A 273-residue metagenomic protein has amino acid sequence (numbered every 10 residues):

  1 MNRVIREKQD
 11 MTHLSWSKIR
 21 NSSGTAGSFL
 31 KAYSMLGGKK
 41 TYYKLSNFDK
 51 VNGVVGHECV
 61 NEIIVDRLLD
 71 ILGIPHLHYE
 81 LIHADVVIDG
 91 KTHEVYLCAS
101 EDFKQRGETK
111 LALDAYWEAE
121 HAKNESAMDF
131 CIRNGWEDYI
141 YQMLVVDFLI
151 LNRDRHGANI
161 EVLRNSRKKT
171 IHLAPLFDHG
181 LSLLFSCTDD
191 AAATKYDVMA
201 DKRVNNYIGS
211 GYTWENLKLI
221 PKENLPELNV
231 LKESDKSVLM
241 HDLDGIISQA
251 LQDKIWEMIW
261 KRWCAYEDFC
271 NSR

Functional and structural regions predicted by a protein language model:
M1-L111: Conserved ATP-binding subdomain of kinase catalytic cores across diverse folds
Q9-S17, D129-V145, F185-A191, A200 (+1 more regions): A short, terminal or domain-edge coil/loop segment
E58, E62, Y139, R153-H156 (+1 more regions): Active-site-proximal structural scaffolding
I63, R67-I71, D138, Q142-V146 (+1 more regions): A broad, structural surface signal
Y79-V87, H156-N165, S272-R273: Short alpha-helical "patches" and their helix-cap loops
G90-E94, A99-L144, G245, A265: ATP-dependent phospho-/nucleotidyl transfer catalytic cores
N124-T188: Conserved kinase catalytic-core segment
R167-R273: C-terminal catalytic region of ATP-dependent kinase domains
